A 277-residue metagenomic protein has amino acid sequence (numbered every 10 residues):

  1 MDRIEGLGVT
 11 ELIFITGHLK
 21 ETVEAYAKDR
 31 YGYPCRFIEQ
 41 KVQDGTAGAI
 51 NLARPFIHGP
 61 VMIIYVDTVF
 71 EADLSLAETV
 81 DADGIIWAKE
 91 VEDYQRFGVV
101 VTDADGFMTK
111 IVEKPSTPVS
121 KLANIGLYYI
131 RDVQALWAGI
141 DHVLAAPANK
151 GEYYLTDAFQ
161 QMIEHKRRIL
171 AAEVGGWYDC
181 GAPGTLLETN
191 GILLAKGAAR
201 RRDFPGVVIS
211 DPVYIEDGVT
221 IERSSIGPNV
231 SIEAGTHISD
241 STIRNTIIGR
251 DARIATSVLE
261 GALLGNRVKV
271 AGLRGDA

Functional and structural regions predicted by a protein language model:
M1-Y65, L74-L76, R267, A271-G275: Conserved N-terminal catalytic core of the sugar/cofactor nucleotidyltransferase
I13-F14, I63, G84-W87, A171: Structural beta-sheet core signal
I13-G17, A88, I247, L263: Short internal beta-strands
P34-R36, F107, R168-L170: Conserved beta-strand segments of alpha/beta enzyme cores
D67, E90, A182: Active-site glycine-centered loops adjacent to acidic/histidine catalytic or metal-binding residues that shape
F70-A145: Conserved core of the sugar-phosphate nucleotidyltransferase
H142-A277: Left-handed beta-helix
